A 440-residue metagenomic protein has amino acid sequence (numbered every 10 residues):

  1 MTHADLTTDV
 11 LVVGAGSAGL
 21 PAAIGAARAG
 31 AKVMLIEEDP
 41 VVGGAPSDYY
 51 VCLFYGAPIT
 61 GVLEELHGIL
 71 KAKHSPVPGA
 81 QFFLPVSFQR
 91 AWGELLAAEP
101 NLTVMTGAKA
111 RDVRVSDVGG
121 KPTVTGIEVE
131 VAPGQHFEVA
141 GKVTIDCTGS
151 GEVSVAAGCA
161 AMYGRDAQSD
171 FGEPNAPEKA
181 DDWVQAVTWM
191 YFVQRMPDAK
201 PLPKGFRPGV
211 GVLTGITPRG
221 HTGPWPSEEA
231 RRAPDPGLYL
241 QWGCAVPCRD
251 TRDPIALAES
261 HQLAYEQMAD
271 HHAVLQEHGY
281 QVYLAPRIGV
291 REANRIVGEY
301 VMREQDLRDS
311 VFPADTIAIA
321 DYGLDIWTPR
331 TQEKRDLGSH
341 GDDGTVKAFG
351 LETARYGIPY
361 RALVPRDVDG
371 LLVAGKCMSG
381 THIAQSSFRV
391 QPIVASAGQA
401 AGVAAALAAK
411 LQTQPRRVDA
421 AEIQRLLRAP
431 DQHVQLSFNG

Functional and structural regions predicted by a protein language model:
A4-G16: Beta1/beta-strand and adjacent pyrophosphate-binding region of the FAD-binding site in flavoprotein oxidoreductases
V10-V12, V33, L371: Conserved hydrophobic helix-helix packing surfaces used for dimerization/oligomerization
L11-V13, T123, G141: Membrane-embedded transmembrane-helix bundle of lipid-linked glycan/lipid transferases
V13-G16, I36-D39, Y50, G107 (+3 more regions): Active-site-proximal beta-strand/loop segments in catalytic clefts of secreted hydrolases
G19: N-terminal Rossmann-fold NAD(P) dinucleotide-binding loop
G25, A31-K32, E37-S116, K121-P122 (+2 more regions): Conserved N-terminal/central alpha/beta ligand/cofactor-binding core
A45, K121, E130-V143, C147-G440: Flavin (FAD/FMN)-binding glycine-rich loop and adjacent Rossmann-like elements that form
